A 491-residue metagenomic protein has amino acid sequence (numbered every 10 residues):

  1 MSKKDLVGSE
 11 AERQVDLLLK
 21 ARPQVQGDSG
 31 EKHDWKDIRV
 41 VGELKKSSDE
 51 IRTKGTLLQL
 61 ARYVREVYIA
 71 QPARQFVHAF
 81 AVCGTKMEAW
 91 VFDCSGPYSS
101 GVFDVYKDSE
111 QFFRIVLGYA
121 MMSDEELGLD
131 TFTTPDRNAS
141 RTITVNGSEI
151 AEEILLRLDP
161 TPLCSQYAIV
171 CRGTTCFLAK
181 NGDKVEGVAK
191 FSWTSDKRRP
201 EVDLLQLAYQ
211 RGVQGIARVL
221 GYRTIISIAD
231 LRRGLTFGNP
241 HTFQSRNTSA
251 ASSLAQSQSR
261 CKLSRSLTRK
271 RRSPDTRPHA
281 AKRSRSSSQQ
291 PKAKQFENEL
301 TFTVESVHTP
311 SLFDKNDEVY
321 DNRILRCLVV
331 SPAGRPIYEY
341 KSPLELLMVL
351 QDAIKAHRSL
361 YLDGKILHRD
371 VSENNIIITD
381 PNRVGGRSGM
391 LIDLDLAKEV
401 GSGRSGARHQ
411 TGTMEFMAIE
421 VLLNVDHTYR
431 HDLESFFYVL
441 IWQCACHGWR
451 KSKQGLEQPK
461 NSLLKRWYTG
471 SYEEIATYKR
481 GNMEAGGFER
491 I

Functional and structural regions predicted by a protein language model:
M1-N316, Y320-I324, V329, I337-K341 (+1 more regions): Intrinsically disordered, low-complexity terminal regions enriched in charged/polar residues
R335-V349: Activation segment of protein kinase catalytic domains, centered on the conserved DFG
Q351-L362: Short C-lobe core helix of eukaryotic-like protein kinase catalytic domains
Y361-D380: Catalytic-loop of the protein kinase fold
N375-I392: Conserved protein kinase catalytic/activation segment
G406-V421: Conserved activation segment of eukaryotic-like protein kinases, specifically the C-terminal portion of the activation
E420-H431: Conserved end of the kinase activation segment
